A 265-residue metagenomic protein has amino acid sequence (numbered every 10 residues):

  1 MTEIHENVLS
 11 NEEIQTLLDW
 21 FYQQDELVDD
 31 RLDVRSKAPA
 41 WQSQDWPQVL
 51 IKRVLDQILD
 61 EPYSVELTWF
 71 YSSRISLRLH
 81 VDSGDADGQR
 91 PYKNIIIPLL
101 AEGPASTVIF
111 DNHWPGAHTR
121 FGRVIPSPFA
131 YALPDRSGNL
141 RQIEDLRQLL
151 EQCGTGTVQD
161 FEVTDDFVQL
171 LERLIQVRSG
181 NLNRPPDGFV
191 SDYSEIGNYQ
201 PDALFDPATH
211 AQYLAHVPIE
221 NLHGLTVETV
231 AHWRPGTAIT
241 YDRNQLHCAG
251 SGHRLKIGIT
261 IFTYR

Functional and structural regions predicted by a protein language model:
M1-P62, W233, T237: N-terminal auxiliary "cap/dimerization" subdomain that precedes the catalytic jelly-roll/cupin core of mononuclear
H5, W41, F70, I261-Y264: Short beta-strand element of the conserved SAM-dependent methyltransferase core
E12-T16, G116, C248: A broad, structure-centric signal for solvent-exposed, well-ordered loop/edge residues that line or flank functional
L18, Y22, L27-D30, V34 (+8 more regions): Generic detector of ordered, mature protein regions
Y63-Y71: A short glycine-rich, His/Asp/Glu-containing loop-to-beta-strand
R74-N244, G250-R265: Catalytic core of non-heme Fe(II) oxygenases with the double-stranded beta-helix
